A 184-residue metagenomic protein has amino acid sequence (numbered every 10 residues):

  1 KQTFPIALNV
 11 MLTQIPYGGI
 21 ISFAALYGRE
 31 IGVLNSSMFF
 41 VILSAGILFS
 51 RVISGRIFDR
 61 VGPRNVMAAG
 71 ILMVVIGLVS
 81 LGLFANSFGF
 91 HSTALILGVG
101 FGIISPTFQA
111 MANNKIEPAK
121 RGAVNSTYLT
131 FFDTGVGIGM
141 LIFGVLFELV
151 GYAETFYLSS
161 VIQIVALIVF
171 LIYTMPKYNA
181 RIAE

Functional and structural regions predicted by a protein language model:
T3-V41, I47: Extracytoplasmic gate region of multi-pass secondary transporters
S44-V52, V136-G137: Residue-level signature of mid-helix packing/kink "hotspots" within the transmembrane helices of 12-pass Major
S50-P63, F147-E148: Helix-to-loop junctions at the C-terminal end of transmembrane segments in multipass secondary transporters
N65-S80: Structural signature of the two symmetry-related core transmembrane helices
G82-T93: Helix-loop junctions at membrane interfaces in 12-TM secondary transporters
I103-I116: Intracellular juxtamembrane helix-capping segments at the cytosolic ends of symmetry-related transmembrane helices
P118-Y128: Loop-to-transmembrane helix entry/capping segments in MFS-fold secondary transporters and related SLC/MFSD carriers
V145-Q163: A membrane-interface helix-boundary motif in multi-pass transporters
